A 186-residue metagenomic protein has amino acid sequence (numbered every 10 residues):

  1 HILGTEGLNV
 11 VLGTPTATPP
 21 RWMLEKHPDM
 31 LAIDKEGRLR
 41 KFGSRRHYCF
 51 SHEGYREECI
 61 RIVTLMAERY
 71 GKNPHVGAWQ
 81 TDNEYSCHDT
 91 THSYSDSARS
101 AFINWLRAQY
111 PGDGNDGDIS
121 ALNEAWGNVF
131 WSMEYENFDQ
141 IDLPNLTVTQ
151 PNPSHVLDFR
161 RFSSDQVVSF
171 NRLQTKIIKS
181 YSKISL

Functional and structural regions predicted by a protein language model:
I2-K35, A78-E84: Glycine-rich, aromatic-flanked loop segments that form ligand/cofactor-binding clefts across common enzyme folds
I33-L186: Polysaccharide-binding and catalytic clefts of secreted carbohydrate-active enzymes
